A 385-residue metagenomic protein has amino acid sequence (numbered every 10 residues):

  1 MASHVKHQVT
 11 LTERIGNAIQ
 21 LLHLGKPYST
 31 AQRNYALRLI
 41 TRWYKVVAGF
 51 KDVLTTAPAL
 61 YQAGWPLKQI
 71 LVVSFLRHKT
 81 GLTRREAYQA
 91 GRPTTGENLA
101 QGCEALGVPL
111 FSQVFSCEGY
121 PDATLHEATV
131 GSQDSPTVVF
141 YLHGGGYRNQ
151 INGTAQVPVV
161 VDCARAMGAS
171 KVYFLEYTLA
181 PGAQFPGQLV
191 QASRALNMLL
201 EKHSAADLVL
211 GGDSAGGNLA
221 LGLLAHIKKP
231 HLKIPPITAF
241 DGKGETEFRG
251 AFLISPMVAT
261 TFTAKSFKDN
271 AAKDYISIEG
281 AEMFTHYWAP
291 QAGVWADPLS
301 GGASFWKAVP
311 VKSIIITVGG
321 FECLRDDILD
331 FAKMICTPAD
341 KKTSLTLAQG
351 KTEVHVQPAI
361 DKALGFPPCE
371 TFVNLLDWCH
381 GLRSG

Functional and structural regions predicted by a protein language model:
M1-V130: A glycine/proline-hinged amphipathic helix-loop "lid/cap" segment that gates access to hydrophobic ligand pockets
H4-E13, L24-K26, A31, K202-D207 (+1 more regions): Alpha/beta hydrolase fold serine-hydrolase catalytic domain that processes acyl esters and thioesters
T124, A128-A166: Short, surface-exposed "cap/lid" segments of acyl-processing enzymes
A128, Y141-G145, G211, I254 (+1 more regions): Short hydrophobic segments within beta-strands
G146, Y177-P181, V258, V354: Alpha/beta-hydrolase active-site loop signature
I151-V160, S170-D207, F366: Catalytic nucleophile-loop/oxyanion-hole region of alpha/beta-hydrolase and closely related hydrolase-like folds
V161, S193, N197, L221-A225 (+1 more regions): Short, hydrophobic alpha-helix immediately C-terminal to the catalytic nucleophile
G212, G216, A220: Gly/Ala-rich beta-loop-alpha elbow adjacent to hydrolase catalytic centers
